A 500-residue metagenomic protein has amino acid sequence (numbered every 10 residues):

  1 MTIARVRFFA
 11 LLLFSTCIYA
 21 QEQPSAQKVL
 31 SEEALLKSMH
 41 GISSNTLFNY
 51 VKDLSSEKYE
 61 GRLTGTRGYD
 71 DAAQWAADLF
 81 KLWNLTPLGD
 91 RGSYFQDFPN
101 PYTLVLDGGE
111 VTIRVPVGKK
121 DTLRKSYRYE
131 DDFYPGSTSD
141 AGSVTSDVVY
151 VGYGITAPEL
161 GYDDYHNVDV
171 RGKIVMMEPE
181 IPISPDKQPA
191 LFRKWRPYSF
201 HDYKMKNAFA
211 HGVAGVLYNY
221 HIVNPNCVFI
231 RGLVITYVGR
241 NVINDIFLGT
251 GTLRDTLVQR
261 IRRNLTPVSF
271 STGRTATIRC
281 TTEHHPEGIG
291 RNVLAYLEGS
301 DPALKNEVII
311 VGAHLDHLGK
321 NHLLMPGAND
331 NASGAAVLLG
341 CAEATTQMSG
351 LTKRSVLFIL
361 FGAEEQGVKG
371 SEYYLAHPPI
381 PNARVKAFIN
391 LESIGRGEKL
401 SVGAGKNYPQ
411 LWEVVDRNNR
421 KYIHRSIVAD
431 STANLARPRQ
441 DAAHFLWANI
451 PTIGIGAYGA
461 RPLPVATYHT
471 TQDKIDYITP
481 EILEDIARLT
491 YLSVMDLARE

Functional and structural regions predicted by a protein language model:
M1-A26: Bacterial Sec-dependent N-terminal signal peptides
A20-D90, G108, V228, N306-V308: N-terminal hydrophobic or amphipathic helices/low-complexity stretches enriched in small/hydrophobic/Pro/Gly
L30-S31, L35, P116-G118, Y129-N167 (+3 more regions): Soluble metallo-hydrolase cores and metallopeptidase-like ectodomains found primarily in the secretory/periplasmic
E32-G41, E57-R67, P99, P116 (+11 more regions): Second-shell loop/turn segments in exported
E57-P185, I289-G290: Noncatalytic luminal/extracellular "stalk/propeptide" segments of secretory-pathway proteins
S126, H166, I235-V238, I243 (+2 more regions): Metal-dependent peptidase/peptidase-like ectodomains
V151-C227: A conserved hydrophobic secondary-structure block that centers on an alpha-helix together with its immediately flanking
V238-G239, E343, P464-E500: His/Asp/Glu-rich mid-to-C-terminal helical/loop segments that flank catalytic regions of hydrolases
